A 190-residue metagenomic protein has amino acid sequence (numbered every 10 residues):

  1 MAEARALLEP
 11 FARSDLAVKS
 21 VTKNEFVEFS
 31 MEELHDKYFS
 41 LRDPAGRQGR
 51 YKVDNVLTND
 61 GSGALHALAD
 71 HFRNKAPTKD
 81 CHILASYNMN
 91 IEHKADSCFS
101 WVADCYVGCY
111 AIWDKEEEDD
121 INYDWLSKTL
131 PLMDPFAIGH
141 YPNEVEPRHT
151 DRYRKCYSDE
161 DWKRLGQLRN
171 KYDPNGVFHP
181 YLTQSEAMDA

Functional and structural regions predicted by a protein language model:
M1-A190: Soluble FAD-dependent oxygen oxidases
